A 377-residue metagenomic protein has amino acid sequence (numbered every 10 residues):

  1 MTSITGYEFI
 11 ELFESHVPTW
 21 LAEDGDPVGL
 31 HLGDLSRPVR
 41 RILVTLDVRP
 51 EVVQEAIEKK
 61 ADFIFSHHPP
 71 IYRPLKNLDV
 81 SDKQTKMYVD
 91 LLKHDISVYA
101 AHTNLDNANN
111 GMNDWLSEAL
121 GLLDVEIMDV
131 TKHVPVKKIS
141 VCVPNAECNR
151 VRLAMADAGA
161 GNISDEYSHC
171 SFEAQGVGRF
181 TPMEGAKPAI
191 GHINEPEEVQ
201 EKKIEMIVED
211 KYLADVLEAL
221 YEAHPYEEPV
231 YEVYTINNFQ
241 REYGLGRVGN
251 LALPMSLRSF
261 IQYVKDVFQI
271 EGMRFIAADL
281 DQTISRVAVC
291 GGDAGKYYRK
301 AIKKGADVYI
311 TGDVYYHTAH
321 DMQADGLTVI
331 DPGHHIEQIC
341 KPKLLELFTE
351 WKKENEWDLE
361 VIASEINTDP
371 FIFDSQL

Functional and structural regions predicted by a protein language model:
M1-L377: Hydrophobic structural segments
